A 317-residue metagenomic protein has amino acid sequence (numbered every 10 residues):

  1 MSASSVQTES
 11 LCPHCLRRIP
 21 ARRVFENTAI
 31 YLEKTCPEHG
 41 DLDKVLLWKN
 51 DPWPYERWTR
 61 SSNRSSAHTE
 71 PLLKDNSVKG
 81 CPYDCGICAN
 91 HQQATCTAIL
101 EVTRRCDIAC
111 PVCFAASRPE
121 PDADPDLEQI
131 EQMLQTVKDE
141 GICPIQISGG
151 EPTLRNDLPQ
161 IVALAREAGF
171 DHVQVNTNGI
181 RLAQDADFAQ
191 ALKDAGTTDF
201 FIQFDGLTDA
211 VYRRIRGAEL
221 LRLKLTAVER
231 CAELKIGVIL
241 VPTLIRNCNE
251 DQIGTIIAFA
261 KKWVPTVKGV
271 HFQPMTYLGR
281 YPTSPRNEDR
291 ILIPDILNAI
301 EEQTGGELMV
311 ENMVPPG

Functional and structural regions predicted by a protein language model:
M1-Q7, F25-A29, T103: Short, flexible, mixed-charge glycine/proline-rich loop motifs that serve as phosphate/nucleic-acid-contacting
S10: Terminal RNA-binding accessory module
L16-E26: Short recognition patches in nucleic-acid-associated and regulatory proteins
T28-W48, T59, R64, H68-T177 (+2 more regions): Conserved alpha-helical substructure of the radical SAM core
A116-D124, R213-E219, P285-R286: Short glycine-enriched, charge-decorated loop/helix-capping segments at active-site entrances that position
I130-S148, R155-P274: Radical SAM/AdoMet-radical enzyme domain recognition
A210, N247, V267-D295, L308-G317: Flexible glycine/acidic-rich beta-alpha junction loops that bind and position SAM and/or redox cofactors in anaerobic
